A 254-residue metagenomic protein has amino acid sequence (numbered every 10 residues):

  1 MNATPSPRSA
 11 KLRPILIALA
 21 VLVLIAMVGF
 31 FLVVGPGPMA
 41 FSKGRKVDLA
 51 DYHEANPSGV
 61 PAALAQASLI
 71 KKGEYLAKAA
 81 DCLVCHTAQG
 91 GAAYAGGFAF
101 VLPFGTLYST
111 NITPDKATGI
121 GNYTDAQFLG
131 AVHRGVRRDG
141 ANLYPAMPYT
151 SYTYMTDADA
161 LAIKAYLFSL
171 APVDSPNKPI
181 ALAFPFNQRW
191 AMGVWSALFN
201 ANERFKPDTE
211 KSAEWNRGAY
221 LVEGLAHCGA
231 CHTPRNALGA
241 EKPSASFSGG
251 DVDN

Functional and structural regions predicted by a protein language model:
N2-K46: N-terminal type II signal-anchor transmembrane helix that functions as the membrane-insertion/stop-transfer segment
F30-V34, T124-R137, S151-N177: C-terminal capping alpha-helices of c-type cytochrome domains
K46-K78, V194-E223: Electrostatic cytochrome c docking/interface patches
H53, Q89-D125, L143-D157, L182-M192 (+1 more regions): Gly/Gly-Pro-rich "capping" loops immediately C-terminal to redox-active cysteine motifs in periplasmic/lumenal
S68, K72, N111, Y123 (+5 more regions): Extracytoplasmic/secreted proteins, especially bacterial periplasmic and envelope-associated proteins
G73, A79-Q89, F128, I163 (+2 more regions): The canonical Cys-X-X-Cys-His
A77-A80, L107-S109, N142-Y144, A226: Extracytoplasmic
F186-D251: Surface-exposed interaction/gating patches
